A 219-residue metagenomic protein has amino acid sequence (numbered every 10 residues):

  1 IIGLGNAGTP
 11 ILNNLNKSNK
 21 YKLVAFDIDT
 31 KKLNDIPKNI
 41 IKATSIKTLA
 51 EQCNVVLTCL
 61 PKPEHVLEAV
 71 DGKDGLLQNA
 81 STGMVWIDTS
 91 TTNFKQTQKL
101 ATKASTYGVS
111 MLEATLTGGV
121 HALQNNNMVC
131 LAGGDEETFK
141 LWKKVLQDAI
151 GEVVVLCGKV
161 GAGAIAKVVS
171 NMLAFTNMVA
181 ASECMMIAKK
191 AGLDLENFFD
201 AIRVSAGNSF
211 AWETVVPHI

Functional and structural regions predicted by a protein language model:
I1-C59, M84, V120, V153: NAD(P)+-binding Rossmann beta1-loop-alpha1 motif at the extreme N-terminus of oxidoreductases
N16, S105, K189: Anion (oxyanion) recognition and catalysis
L23, K42, A104, S110-L112 (+1 more regions): Hydrophobic beta-strand scaffold residues
T48-E51, V55-L57, P63-V129: Rossmann-like NAD(P)(H) cofactor-binding subdomain of soluble oxidoreductases
T92-N171, F175: Rossmann-fold dinucleotide-binding core
G161-I219: Helical "substrate-binding/catalytic lid" subdomain of Rossmann-like NAD(P)-dependent dehydrogenases/reductases
